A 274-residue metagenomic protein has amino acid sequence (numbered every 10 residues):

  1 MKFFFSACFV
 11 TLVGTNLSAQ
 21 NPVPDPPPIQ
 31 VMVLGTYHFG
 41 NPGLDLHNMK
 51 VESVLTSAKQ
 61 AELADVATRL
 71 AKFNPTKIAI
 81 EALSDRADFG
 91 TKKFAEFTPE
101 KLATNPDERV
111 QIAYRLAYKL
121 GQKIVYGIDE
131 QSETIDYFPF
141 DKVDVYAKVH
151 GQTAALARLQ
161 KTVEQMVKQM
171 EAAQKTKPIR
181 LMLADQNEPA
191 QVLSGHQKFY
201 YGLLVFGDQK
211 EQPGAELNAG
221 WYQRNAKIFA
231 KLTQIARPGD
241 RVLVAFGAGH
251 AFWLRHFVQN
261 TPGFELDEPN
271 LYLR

Functional and structural regions predicted by a protein language model:
M1-F4, V244: Positively charged n-region of N-terminal signal peptides that target proteins for export
F5-T15: Bacterial N-terminal signal peptides
L17-N21: Boundary at the C-terminal end of the N-terminal hydrophobic targeting segment
H38-K59: Acidic/histidine-rich helix-loop elements that form or flank divalent-metal/phosphate-binding sites at the catalytic
L55-A67, F97-P99, F229: N-terminal post-signal-peptidase region of extra-cytosolic proteins
N74-I80: Proline-aspartate-enriched helix->loop->beta-strand connector
G90-R237: Hydrophobic, often amphipathic alpha-helical segments used for membrane interaction and targeting
A215-R274: A cross-kingdom marker for long, charged
